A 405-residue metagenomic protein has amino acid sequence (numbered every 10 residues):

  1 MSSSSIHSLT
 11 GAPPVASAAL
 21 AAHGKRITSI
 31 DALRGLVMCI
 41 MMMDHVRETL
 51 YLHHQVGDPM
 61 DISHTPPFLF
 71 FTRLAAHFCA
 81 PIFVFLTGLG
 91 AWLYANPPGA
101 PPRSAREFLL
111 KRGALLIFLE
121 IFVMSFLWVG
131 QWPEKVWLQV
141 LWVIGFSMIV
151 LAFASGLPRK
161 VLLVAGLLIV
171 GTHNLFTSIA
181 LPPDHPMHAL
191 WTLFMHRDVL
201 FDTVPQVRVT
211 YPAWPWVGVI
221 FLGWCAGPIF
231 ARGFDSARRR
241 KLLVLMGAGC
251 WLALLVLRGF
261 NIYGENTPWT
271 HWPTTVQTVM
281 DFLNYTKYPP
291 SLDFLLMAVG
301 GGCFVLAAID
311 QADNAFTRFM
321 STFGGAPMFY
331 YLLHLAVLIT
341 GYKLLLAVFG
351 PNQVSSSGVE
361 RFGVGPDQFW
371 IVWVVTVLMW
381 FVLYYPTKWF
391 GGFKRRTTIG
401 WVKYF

Functional and structural regions predicted by a protein language model:
S2-F405: Alpha-helical transmembrane segments and their immediate juxtamembrane cytosolic regions
